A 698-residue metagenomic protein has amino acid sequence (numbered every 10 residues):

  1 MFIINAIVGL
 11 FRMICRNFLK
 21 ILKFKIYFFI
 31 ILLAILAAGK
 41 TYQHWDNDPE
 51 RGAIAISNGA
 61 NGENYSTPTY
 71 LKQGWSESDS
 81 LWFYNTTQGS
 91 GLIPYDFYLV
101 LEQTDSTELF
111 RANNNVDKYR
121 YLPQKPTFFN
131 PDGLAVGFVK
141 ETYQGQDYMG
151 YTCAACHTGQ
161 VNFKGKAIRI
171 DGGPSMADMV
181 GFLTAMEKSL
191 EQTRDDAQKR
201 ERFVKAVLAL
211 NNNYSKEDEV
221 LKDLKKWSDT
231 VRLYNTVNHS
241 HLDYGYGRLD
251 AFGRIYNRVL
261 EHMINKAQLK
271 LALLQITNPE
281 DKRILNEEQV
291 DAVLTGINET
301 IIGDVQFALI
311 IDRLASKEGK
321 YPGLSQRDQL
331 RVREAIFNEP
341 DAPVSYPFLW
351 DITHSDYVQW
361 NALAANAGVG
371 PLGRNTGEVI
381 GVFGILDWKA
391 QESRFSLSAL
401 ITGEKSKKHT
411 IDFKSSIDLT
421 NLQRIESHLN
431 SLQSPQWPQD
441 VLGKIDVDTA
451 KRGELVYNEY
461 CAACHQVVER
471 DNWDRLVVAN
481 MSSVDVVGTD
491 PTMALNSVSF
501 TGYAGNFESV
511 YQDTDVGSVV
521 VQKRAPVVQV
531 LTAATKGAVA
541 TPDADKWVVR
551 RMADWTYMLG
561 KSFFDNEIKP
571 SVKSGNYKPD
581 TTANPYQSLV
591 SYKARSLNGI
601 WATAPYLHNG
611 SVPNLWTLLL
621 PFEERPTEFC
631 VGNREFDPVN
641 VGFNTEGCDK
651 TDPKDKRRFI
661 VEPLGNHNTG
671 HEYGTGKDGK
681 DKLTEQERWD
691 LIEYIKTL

Functional and structural regions predicted by a protein language model:
M1-I4: N-terminal targeting leaders characterized by basic, low-complexity, disordered sequences that direct proteins
A6-L33: N-terminal Sec-pathway targeting helices
K25, L36-L698: Periplasmic c-type cytochrome electron-transfer domains
